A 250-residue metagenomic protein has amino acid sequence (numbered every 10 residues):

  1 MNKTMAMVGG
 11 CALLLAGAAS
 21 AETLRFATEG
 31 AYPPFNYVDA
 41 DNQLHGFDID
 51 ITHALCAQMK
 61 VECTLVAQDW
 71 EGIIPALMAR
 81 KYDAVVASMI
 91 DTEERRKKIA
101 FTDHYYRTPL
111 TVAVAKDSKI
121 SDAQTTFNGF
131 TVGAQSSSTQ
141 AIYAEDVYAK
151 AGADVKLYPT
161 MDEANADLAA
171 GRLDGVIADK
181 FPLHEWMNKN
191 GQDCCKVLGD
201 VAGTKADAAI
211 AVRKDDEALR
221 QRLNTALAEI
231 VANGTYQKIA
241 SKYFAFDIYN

Functional and structural regions predicted by a protein language model:
T23-G46, E94: Short glycine-rich His-centered loop
R25-T28, H45, Q124-Q140: Short loop->beta-strand "edge-of-pocket" segments that line small-molecule binding or catalytic clefts across diverse
G30, R107-V114, K180, H184 (+2 more regions): Periplasmic-binding protein-like
V38, T52-V61, Q124, Q140-Y158 (+2 more regions): Ligand-binding cleft/hinge of the Venus flytrap
I49-D50, T64-P75, I120, V155-A170: Short helix-initiation/N-cap motifs at beta->coil->alpha
D50-Q58, S118, F130-T131, S136-T139 (+1 more regions): Extended ligand-binding regions for polar small-molecule ligands
H53, A57, E62-T126, K196-G203: Acidic, polar ligand-binding/catalytic clefts
G72, M89-K97, E145-D146, A169 (+1 more regions): A ligand-binding cleft/hinge motif common to bilobed small-molecule-binding domains
